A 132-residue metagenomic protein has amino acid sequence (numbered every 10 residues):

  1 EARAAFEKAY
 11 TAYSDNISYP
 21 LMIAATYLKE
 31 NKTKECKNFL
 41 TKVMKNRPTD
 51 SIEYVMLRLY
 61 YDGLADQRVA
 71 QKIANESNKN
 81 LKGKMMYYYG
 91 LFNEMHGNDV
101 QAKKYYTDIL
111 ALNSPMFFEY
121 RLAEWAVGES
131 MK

Functional and structural regions predicted by a protein language model:
A5-F6, F39, K72-I73, M86 (+2 more regions): Alpha-helical solenoid repeat scaffolds, predominantly canonical TPR units
Y13-S14, R47-P48, N80, S114: Short coil turns that delineate tetratricopeptide repeat
Y19, I52-E53, E119: TPR alpha-solenoid repeat register
T41-K79: Alpha-helical adaptor scaffolds
